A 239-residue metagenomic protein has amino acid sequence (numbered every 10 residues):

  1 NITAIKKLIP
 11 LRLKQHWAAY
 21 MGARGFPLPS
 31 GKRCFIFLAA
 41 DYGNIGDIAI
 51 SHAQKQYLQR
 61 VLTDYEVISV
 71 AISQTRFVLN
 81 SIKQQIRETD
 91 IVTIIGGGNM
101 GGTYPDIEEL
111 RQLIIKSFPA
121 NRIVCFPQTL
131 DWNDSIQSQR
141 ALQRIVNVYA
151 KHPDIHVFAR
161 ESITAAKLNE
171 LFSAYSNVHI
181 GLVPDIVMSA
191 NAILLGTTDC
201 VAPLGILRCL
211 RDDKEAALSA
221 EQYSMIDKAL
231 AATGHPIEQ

Functional and structural regions predicted by a protein language model:
N1-Q239: Active-site anion-handling motifs in enzyme catalytic cores
